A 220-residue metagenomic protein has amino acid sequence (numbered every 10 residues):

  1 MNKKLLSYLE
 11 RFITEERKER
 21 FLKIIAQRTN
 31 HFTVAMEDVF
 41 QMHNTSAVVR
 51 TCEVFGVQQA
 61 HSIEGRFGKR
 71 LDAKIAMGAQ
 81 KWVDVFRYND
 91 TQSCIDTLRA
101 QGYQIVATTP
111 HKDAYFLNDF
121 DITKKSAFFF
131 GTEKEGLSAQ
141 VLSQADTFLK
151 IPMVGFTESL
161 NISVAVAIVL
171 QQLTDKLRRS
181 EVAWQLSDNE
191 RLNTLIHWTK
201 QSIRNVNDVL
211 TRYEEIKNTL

Functional and structural regions predicted by a protein language model:
M1-L220: Post-transcriptional modification and biogenesis factors for structured RNAs of the translation apparatus
